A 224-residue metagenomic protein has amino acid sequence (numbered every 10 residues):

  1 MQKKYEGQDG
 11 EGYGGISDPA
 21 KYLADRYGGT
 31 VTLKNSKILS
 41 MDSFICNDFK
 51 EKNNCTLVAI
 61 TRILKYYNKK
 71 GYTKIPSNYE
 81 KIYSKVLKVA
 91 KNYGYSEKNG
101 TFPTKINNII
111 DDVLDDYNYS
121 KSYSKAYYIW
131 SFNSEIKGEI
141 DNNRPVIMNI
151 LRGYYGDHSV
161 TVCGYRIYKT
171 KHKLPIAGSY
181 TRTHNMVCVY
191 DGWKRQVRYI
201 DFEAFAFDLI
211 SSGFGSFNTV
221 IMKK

Functional and structural regions predicted by a protein language model:
M1-N99: Active-site-adjacent structural segments surrounding the nucleophilic cysteine of cysteine proteases and isopeptidases
D9, D18, D25, D42 (+7 more regions): Acidic-enriched, low-complexity/disordered segments with a strong bias for Aspartate over Glutamate
G28, I45, K50, P103 (+2 more regions): Compositionally biased, low-structure terminal segments
N53, T61-R62, N92-P175: Predominantly the structural core of cysteine protease catalytic domains
S134-E135, D141-N142, N149-K224: Active-site signature of cysteine proteases
